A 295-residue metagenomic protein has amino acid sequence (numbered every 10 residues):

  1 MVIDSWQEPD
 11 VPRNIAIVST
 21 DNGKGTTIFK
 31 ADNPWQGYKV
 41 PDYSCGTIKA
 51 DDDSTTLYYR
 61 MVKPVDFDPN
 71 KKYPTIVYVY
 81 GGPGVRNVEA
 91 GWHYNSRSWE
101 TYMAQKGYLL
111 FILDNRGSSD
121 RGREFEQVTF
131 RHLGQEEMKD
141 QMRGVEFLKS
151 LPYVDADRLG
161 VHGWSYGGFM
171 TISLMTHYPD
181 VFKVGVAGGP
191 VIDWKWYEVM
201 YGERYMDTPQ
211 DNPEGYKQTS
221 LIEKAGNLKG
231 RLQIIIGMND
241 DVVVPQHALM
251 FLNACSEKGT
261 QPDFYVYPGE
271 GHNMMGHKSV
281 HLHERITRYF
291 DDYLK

Functional and structural regions predicted by a protein language model:
M1-K295: Serine-hydrolase catalytic core recognition
